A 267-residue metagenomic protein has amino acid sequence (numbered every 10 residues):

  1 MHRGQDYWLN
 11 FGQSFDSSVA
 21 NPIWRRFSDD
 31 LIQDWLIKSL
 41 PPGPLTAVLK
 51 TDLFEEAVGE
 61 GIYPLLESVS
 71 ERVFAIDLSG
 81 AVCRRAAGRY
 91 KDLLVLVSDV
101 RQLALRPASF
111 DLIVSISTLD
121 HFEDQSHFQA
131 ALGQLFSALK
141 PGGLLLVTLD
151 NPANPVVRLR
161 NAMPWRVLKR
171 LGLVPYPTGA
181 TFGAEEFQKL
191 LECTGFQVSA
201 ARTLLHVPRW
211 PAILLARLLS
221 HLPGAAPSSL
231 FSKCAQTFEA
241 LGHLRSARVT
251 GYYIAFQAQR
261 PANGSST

Functional and structural regions predicted by a protein language model:
M1-T46: Conserved class I S-adenosyl-L-methionine
L49-Q102: Class I SAM-dependent methyltransferase SAM/SAH-binding core
V114: A conserved beta-strand element that flanks and buttresses the S-adenosyl-L-methionine
S117-H121: Short catalytic micro-motifs in class I SAM-dependent methyltransferases
Q129-P141: A short glycine-rich, Lys/Arg-flanked "PGG" loop and its adjoining helix->strand segment in the class I
L146-L168: Conserved class I S-adenosyl-L-methionine
K169-E186: Acceptor-substrate binding/catalytic loop of class I
A200-T267: A C-terminal cap/extension of S-adenosyl-L-methionine-dependent methyltransferases that defines the acceptor-substrate
